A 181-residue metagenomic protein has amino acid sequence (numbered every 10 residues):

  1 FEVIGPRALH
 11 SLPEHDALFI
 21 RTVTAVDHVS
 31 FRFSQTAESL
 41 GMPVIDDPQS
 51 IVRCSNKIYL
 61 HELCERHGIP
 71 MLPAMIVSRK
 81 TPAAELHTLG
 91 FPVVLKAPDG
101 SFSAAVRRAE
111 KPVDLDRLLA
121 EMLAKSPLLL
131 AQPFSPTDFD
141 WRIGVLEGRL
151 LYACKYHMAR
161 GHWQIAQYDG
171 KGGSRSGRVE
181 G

Functional and structural regions predicted by a protein language model:
F1-P73: Conserved N-proximal alpha/beta basic substrate-recognition cap immediately N-terminal to, or forming the N-lobe
F19-R21, E62-E65, G90-V93, P112-V113 (+1 more regions): Short, hinge-like loop/turn segments at secondary-structure boundaries
V23, R79, P98: Flexible loop residues that form catalytic and substrate-binding hotspots at small-molecule/glycan-binding clefts
L63-P70, D114, E121-A124: Basic phosphate/pyrophosphate-binding loop/patch that engages nucleotide-derived ligands
C64-E65, L89-A105, S126-W141, C154: ATP-grasp fold ATP-binding core
G68-V94: Rossmann-like NAD(P)H-binding beta-loop-alpha module
I69-P70, D99-S103, V179-E180: Short glycine-enriched loop/turn motifs at secondary-structure junctions
P112-M122, P133-G181: ATP-dependent carboxylate/phosphate-activation module, predominantly the ATP-grasp catalytic core and closely related
